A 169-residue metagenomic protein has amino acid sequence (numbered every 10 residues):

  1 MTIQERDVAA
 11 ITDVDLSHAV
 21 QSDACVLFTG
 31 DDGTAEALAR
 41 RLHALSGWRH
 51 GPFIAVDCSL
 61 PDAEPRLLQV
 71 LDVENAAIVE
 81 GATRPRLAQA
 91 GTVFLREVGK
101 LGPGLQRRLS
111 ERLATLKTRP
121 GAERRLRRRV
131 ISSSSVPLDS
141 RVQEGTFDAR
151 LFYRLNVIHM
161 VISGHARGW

Functional and structural regions predicted by a protein language model:
Q4-V14, V20-A24, G30, T34 (+3 more regions): Nucleotide-binding/hydrolysis machinery
V14-A82, R86-F94, V98-G99, I162-W169: Conserved post-Walker A coupling segment in P-loop NTPases
R40, R107-E111, A149, Y153: Surface-exposed alpha-helical interface segments used for non-catalytic interactions
L68, Q106-R107: Short alpha-helix of the ABC ATPase nucleotide-binding domain corresponding to the H-loop/switch region
A76-L87, T92, V98-L105, E111-R128 (+2 more regions): Conserved Walker
